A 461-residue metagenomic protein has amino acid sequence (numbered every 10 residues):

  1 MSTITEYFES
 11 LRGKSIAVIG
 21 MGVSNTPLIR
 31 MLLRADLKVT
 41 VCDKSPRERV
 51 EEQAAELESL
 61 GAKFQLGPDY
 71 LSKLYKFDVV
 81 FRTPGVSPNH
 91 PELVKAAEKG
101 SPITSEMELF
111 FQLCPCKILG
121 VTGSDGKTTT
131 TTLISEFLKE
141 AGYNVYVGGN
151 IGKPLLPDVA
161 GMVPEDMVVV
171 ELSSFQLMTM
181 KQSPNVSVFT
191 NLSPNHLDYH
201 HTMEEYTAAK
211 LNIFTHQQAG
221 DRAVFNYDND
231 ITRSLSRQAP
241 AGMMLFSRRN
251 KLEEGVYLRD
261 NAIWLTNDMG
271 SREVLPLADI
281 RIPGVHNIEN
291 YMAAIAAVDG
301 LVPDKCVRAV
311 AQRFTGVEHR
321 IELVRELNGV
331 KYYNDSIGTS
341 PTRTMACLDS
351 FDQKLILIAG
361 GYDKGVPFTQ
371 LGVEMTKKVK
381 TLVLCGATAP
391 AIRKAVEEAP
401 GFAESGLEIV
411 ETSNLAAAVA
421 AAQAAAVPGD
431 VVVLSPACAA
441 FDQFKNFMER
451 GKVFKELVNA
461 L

Functional and structural regions predicted by a protein language model:
M1-S105, L109, P303, K394: N-terminal leader/targeting and accessory segments in enzymes
T3-S15, N25-A35, L275-K380: Nucleotide phosphate-binding/pyrophosphate-handling subdomain across enzymes that bind or process nucleotide phosphates
G22, S45-R47, I151, D228-N229 (+2 more regions): Residues in the short beta-alpha loop(s) of Rossmann-like NAD(P)-binding domains
L33-R34, L71-F77, P84-Y227, I231-G242 (+3 more regions): Phosphate-binding loop of NTP-binding sites
K38-S45, A223-Y227, I358-A359, K378-A387: Short internal beta-strands
V39-D43, V147, V169, L245 (+1 more regions): Short beta-strand "acidic-cap" motif of Rossmann-like dinucleotide-binding folds
D43-S45, Q65-P68, T104-E108, P240-L258 (+4 more regions): Beta-strand->loop->alpha-helix junctions that form or flank phosphate-binding loops in nucleotide-handling enzymes
Q53-A55, Q370-G429: C-terminal helical cap/extension that packs against the catalytic core of soluble nucleotide-cofactor enzymes
